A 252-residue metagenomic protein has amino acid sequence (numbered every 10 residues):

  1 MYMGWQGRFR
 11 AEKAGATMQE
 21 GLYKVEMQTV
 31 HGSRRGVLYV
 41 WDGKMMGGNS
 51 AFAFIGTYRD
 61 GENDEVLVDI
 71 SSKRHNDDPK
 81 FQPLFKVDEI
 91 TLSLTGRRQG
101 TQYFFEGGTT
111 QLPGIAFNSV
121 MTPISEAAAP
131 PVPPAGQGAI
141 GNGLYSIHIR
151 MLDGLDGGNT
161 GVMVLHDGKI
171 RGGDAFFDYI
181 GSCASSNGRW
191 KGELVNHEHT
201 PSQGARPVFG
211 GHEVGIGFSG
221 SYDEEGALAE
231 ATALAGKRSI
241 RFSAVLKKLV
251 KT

Functional and structural regions predicted by a protein language model:
Y2-H31, F105-G107, P130-L155: Tryptophan-anchored aromatic micro-motifs
G4-W5, F9, R59-G61, F104 (+3 more regions): Edge beta-strand at a domain terminus
L22, T29-V30, R34, R74-N76 (+5 more regions): Contiguous, function-dense segments enriched for cysteine-driven chemistry and partner/ligand-binding capacity
T29-N76, G154-K191, V195-H197, K237: N-terminal glycine/threonine-rich, aromatic-flanked beta-hairpin/loop signature
R34-V37, K80-L84, S119, G157-G161 (+3 more regions): Short, tandemly repeated low-complexity microdomains enriched for cysteine and small residues
G56-D60, L94-R98, M121, G181-A184 (+1 more regions): Extended lipid/amphipathic-ligand handling interfaces
S72-L94, L194-S219: An anionic, turn-rich surface loop/hairpin at beta-sheet edges that serves as a generic interaction/coordination patch
K86, I90-T95, Q99-F104, Q111 (+5 more regions): A beta-strand edge to alpha-helix "cap/lid" segment located at domain peripheries
